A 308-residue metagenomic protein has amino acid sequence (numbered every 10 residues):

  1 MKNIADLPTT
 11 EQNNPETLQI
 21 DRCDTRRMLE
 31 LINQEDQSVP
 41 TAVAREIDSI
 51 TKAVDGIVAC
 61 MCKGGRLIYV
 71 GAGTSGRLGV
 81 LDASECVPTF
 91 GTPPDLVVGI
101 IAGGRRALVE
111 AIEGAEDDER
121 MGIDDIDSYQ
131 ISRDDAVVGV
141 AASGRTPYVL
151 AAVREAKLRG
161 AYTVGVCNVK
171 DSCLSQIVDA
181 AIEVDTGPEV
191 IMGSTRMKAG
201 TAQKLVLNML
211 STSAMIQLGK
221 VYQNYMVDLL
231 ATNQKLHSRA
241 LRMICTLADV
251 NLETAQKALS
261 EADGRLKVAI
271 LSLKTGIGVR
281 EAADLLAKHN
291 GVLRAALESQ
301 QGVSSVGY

Functional and structural regions predicted by a protein language model:
M1-A42, E46: Cofactor-/ligand-binding subdomain signature composed of acidic, glycine-rich, tryptophan-containing flexible loops
E11-P15, T51-D55, R66: Short, positively charged patches
L31-V39, G99-E110, Y222, D249 (+1 more regions): Gly-rich Lys/Arg/Thr-decorated short loops/hinges at beta-loop-alpha junctions or inter-strand turns that position
R45-C60: A short, well-structured juxtamembrane/interface segment
C60-M61, A156: A generic structural signal for well-ordered alpha-helical segments
I68-V206, A214-L218: Glycine-rich phosphate-binding loops that contact phosphosugars or nucleotide phosphates
A214-Y308: Short, amphipathic alpha-helical interaction segments embedded in low-complexity terminal/linker regions of eukaryotic
